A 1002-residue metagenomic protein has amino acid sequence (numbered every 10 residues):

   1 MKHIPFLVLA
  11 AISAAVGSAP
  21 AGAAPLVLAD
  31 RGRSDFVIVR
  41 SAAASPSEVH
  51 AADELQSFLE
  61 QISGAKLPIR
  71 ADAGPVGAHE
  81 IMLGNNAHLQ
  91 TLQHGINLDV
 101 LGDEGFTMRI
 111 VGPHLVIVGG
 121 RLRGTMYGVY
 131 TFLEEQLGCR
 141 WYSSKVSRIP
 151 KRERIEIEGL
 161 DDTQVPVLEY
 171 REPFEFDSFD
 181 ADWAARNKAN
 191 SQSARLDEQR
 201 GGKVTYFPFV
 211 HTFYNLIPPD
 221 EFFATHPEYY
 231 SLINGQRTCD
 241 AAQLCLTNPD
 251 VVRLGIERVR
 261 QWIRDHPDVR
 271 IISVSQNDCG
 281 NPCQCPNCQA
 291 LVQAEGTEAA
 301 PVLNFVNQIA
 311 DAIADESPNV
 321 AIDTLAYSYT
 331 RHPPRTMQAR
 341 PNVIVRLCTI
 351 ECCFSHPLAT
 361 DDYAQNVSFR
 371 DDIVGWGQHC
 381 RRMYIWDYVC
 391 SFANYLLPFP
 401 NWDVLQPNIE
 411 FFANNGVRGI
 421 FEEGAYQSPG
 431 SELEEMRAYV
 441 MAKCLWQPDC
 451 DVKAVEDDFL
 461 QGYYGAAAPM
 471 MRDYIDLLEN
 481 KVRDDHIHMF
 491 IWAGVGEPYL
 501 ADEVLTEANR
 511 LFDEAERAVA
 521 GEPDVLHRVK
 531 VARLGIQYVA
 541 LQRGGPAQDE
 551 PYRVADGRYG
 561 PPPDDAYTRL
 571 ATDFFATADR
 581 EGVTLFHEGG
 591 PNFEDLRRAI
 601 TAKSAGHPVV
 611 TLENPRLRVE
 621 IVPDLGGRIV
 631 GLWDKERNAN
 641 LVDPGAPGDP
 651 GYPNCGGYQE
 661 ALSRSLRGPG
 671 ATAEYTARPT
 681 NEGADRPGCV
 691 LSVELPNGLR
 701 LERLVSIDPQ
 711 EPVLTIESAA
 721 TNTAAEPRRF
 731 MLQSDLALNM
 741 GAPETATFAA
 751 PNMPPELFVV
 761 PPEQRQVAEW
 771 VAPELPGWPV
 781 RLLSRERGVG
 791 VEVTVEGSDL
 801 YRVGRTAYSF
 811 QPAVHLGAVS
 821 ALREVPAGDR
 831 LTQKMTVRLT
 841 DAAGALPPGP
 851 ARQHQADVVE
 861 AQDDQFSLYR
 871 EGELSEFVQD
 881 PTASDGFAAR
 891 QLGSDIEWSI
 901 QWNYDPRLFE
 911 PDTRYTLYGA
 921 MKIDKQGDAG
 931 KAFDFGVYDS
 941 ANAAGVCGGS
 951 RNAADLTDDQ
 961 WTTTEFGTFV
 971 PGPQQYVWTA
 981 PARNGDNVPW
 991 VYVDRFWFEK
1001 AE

Functional and structural regions predicted by a protein language model:
V49, L55, L59, V609-T676 (+3 more regions): Acidic-aromatic substrate-binding/catalytic surfaces of carbohydrate-active enzymes
A51-E54, F58-E60, I96-N304, A314-E316 (+3 more regions): Feature activates predominantly on carbohydrate-active enzymes
E257, T611-E613, Y658-T715, R805-H815: Extended, loop-rich substrate-binding clefts of extracytoplasmic carbohydrate-active enzymes
G416, K443-A605, V825-T836, T840-D841 (+4 more regions): Catalytic domains of carbohydrate-active enzymes that cleave complex glycans
S604-L617, D624-G626, D634-D643, E694-P696 (+3 more regions): Beta-strand-rich recognition/accessory modules
G631-W633, Q710-P754: Acidic (Asp/Glu-rich), glycine- and aromatic
C689-V690, F877-E897: Short carbohydrate-recognition loop motifs
A941-Y976: Extracellular carbohydrate recognition and processing domains and analogous Trp-centered ligand-binding platforms
